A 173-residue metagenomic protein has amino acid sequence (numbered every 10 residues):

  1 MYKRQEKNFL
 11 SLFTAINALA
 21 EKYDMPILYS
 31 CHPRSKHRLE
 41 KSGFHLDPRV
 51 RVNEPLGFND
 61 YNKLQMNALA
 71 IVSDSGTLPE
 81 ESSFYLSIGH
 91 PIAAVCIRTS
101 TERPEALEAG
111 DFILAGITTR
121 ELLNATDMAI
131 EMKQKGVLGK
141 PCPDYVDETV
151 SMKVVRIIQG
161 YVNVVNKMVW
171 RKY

Functional and structural regions predicted by a protein language model:
K3-M25, S35-Y173: Nucleotide-activated sugar donor-binding and catalytic core shared by glycosyltransferases and related lipid-linked
L28-C31: Short beta-strand segments
